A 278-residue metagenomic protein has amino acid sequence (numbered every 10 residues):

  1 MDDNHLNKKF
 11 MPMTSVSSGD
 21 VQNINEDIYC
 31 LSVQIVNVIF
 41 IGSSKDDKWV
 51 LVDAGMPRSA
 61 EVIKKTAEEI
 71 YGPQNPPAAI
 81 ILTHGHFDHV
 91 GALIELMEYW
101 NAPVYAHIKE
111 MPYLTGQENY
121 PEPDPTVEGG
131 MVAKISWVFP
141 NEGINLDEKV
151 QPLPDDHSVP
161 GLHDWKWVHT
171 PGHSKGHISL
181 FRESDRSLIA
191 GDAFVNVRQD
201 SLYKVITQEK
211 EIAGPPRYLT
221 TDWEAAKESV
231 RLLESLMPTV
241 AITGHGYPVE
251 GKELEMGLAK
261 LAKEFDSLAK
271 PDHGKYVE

Functional and structural regions predicted by a protein language model:
H5-M11, V16, E110-V168, T221 (+1 more regions): Metallo-beta-lactamase
S17-Y71, L180-G191, N196: Conserved beta-strand hairpin/beta-sheet module of binuclear metal-dependent hydrolase folds, prominently
I24, Y99-W100, M237: Short, structured coil segments at secondary-structure junctions
V50-V52, I81, V104, S187-I189 (+1 more regions): Residue-level marker for buried hydrophobic side chains located in beta-strands that build the well-ordered beta-sheet
P57-R58, P160, D164-P171, K175-E253 (+1 more regions): Metallo-beta-lactamase
R58-E61, E68-Q151, K260-L268: Active-site HxH/HxHxD metal-binding segment of metal-dependent hydrolases
Y113-Q117, R198-D200, D272-V277: Short, charged, surface-exposed secondary-structure boundary motifs
H245-E278: Binuclear metal-ion centers of metallo-dependent hydrolases, dominated by the metallo-beta-lactamase
